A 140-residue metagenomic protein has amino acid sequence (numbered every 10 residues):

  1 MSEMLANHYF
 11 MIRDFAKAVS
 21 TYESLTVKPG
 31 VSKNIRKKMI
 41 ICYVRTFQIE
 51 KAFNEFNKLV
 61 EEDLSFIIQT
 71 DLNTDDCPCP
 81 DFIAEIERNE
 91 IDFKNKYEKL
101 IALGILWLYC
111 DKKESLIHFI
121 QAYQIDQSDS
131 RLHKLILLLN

Functional and structural regions predicted by a protein language model:
L5, M39, A102-L103, I136: Structural register within alpha-helical repeat arrays
Y9-V19, D71-I83, Y109-K112: Helix-turn-helix repeat elements of alpha-solenoid scaffolds
S24-L25, L59, N89, A122: Canonical positions in the second alpha-helix
S32-N34, Y97, S130-R131: Helix-start (N-cap) detector for alpha-helical repeat units in TPR-like alpha-solenoids, especially tetratricopeptide
V44-I68, K112-S130, L137: TPR/TPR-like (Sel1-like) alpha-helical repeat modules
N57-E98: Alpha-helical adaptor scaffolds
